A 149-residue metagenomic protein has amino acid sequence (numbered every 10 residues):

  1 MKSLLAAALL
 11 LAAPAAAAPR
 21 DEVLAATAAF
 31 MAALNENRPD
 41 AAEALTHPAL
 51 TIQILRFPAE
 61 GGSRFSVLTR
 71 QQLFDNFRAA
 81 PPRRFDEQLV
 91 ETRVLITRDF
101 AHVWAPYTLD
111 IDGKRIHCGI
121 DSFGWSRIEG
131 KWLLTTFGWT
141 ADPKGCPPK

Functional and structural regions predicted by a protein language model:
M1-A7, W125: Sec-dependent signal peptide recognition, specifically the positively charged N-region followed immediately by
L4, L11-A44, K149: Short, low-complexity N-terminal intrinsically disordered segments enriched in polar/charged residues
P19, R56, R64-D112: Surface-exposed, charged secondary-structure patches
A28-A32, T46-E60: Short, solvent-exposed secondary-structure junction/capping segments
F30, A42, L50, V103 (+1 more regions): Hydrophobic pocket/interface hotspot
T46-P48, R56, A105-Y107, G138-W139: A mature extracytoplasmic/lumenal domain signature
P48, V90, D99, G119-D121: Envelope-exposed proteins and targeting segments
H102, H117-G145: Short beta-strand edge/turn micro-motifs at domain boundaries
